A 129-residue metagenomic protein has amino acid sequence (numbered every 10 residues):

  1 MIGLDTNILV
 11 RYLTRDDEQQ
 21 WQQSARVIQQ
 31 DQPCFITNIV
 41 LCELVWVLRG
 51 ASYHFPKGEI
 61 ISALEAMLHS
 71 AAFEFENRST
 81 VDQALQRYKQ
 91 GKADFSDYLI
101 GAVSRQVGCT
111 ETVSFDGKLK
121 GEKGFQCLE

Functional and structural regions predicted by a protein language model:
M1, G101-A102, Q106-E129: Acidic, PIN/NYN-like endoribonuclease modules and their adjacent C-terminal/linker elements
M1-I36, S52-E59: Short, well-structured N-terminal submotif of metal-dependent ribonuclease cores
D5, F35-T37, A93-D94, D116 (+1 more regions): Histidine- and aromatic-rich ligand-binding microenvironments
R11-L13, V47, E122: Residues that scaffold the ATP/ADP-binding catalytic core of kinase and kinase-like folds
V45-R49, E65, L85: Amphipathic alpha-helical segments within well-ordered protein domains
H54-L64, L68, A72: Glycine/small-residue-rich phosphate/adenosyl-binding loop
A72-T110: Active-site neighborhoods of divalent-metal-dependent phosphate/nucleic-acid chemistry enzymes
